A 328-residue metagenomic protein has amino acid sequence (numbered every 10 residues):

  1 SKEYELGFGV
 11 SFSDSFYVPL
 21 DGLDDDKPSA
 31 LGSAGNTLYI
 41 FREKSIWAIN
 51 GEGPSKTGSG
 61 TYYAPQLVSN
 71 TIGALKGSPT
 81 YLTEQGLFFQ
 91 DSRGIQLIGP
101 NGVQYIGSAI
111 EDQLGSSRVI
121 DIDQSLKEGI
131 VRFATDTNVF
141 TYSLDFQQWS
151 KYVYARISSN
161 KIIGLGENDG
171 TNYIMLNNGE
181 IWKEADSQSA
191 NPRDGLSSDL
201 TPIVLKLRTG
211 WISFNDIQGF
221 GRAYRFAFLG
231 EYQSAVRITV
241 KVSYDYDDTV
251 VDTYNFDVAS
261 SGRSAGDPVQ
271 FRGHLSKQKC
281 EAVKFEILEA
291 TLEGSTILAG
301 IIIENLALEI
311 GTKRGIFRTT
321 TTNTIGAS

Functional and structural regions predicted by a protein language model:
S1-L126, V153-S158: Beta-propeller and closely related beta-pinwheel folds
I72-G77, L82-G86, Q90-S328: Beta-sheet repeat architectures centered on beta-propellers
